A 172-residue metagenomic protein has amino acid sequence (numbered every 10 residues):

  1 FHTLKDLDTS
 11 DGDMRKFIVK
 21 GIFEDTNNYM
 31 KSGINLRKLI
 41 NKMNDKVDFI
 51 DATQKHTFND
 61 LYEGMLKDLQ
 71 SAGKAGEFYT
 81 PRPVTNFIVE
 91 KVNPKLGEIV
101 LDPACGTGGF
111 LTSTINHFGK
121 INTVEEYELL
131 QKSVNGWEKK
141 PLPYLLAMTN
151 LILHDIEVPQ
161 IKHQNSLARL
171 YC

Functional and structural regions predicted by a protein language model:
F1-L96, Q160-L170: Non-catalytic, mostly N-terminal accessory regions of nucleic-acid modification and defense proteins
E77-C172: Conserved S-adenosyl-L-methionine
